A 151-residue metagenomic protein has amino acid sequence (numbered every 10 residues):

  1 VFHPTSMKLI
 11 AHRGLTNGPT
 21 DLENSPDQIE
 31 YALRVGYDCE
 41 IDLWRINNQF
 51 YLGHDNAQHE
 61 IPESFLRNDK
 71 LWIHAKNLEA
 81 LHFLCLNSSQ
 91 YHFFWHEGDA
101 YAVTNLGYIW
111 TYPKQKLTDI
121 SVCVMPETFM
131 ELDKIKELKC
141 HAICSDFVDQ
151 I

Functional and structural regions predicted by a protein language model:
F2-I151: Phosphate-group recognition and catalysis centered on beta-loop-alpha active-site segments
